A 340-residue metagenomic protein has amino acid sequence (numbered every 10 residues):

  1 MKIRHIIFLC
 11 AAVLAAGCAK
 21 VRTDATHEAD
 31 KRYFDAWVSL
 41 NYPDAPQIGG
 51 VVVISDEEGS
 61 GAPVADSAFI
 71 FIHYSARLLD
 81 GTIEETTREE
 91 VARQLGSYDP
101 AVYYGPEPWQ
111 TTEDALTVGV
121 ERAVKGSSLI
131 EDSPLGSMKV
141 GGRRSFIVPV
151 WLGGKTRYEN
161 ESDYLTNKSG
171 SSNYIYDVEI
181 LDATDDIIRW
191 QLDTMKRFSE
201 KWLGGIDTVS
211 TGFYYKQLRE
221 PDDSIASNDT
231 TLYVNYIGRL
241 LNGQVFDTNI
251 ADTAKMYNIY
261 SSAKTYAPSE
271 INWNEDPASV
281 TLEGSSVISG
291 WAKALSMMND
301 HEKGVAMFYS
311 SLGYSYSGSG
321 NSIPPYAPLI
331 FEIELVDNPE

Functional and structural regions predicted by a protein language model:
M1-C18: Sec-dependent bacterial lipoprotein signal peptides
C18-E340: Cross-family detector of peptidyl-prolyl cis-trans isomerase
